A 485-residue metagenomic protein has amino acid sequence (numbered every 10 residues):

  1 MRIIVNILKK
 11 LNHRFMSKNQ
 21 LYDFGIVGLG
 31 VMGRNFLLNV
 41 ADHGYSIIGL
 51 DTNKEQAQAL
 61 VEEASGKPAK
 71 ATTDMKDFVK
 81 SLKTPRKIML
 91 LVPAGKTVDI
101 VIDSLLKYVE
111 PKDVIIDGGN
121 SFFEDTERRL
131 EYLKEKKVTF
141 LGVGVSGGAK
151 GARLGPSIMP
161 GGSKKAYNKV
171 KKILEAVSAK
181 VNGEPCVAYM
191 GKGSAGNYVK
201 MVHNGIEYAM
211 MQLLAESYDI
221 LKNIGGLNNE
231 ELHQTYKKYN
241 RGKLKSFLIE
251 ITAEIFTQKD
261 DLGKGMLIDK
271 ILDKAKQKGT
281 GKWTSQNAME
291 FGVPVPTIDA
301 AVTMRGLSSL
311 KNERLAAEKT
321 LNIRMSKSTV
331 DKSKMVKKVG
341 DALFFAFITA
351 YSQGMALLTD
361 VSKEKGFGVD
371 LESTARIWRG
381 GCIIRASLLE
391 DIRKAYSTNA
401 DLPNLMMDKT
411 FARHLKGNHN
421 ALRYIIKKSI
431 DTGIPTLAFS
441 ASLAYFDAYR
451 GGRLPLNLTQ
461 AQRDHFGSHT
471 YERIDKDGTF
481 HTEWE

Functional and structural regions predicted by a protein language model:
I3-L11, F15-R86, Y108-K112, A149-R153: NAD(P)+-binding Rossmann beta1-loop-alpha1 motif at the extreme N-terminus of oxidoreductases
I47, A71, T139-L141, V295 (+1 more regions): Hydrophobic beta-strand scaffold residues
K76, L90-S104, F122-D125: Beta-loop-alpha module in the N-terminal Rossmann-like domain of NAD(P)-dependent dehydrogenases, especially those
D99-V101, I116, F122-Q234, R241-M266 (+2 more regions): Rossmann-fold dinucleotide-binding core
N197, K222-N223, L227, Q234 (+4 more regions): Interdomain hinge/lid region at the active-site interface of Rossmann-like NAD(P)-dependent oxidoreductases
K238-Y239, K243, K363-A395: Small-residue-rich helix-loop
K416, Y424-E485: C-terminal amphipathic alpha-helical interaction region
